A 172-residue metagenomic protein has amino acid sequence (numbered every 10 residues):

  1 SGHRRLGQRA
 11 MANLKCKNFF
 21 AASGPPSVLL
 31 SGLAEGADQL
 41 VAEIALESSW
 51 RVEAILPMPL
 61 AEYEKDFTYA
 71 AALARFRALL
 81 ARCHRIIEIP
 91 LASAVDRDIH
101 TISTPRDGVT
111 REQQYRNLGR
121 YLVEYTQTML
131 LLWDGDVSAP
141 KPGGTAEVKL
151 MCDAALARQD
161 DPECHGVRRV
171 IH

Functional and structural regions predicted by a protein language model:
S1-H172: Acidic/glycine-enriched connector segments
